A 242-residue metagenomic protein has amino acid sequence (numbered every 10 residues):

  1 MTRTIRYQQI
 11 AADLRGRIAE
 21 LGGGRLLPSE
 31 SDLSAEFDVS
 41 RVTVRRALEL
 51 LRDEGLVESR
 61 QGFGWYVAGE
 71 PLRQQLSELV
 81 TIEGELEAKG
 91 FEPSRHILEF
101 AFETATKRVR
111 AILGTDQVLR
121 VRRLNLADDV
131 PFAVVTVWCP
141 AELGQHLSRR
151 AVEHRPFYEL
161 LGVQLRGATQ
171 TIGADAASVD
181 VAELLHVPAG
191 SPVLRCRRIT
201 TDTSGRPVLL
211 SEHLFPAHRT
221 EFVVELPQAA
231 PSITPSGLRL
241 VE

Functional and structural regions predicted by a protein language model:
M1-R41, E242: Extreme N-terminal segment that seeds HTH/winged-HTH DNA-binding domains in transcriptional regulators
T4-Q9, S29, W65-L79: Short, cationic-aromatic polyanion-contact patches
L27, R52-G62, Y66-A68: Beta-hairpin "wing" of winged helix-turn-helix
L48-E49: Short, hydrophobic-biased segments on the C-terminal half of alpha helices that form "recognition helices"
F63, I82, A177: A generic "binding-loop/recognition-motif" signal
E92-E242: C-terminal all-alpha effector/ligand-binding and dimerization domain of prokaryotic HTH-type transcriptional repressors
